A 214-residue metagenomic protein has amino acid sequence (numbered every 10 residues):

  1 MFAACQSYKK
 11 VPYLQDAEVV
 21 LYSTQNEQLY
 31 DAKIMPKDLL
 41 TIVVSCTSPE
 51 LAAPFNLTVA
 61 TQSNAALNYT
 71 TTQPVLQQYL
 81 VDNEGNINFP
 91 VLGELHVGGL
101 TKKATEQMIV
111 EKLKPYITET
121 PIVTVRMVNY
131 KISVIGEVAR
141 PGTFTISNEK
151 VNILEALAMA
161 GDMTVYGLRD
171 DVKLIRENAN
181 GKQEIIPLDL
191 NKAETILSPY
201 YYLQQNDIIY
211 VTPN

Functional and structural regions predicted by a protein language model:
C5-N214: Ser/Thr/Pro/Gly-biased, low-complexity, turn-/loop-rich segments that often occur immediately after N-terminal
